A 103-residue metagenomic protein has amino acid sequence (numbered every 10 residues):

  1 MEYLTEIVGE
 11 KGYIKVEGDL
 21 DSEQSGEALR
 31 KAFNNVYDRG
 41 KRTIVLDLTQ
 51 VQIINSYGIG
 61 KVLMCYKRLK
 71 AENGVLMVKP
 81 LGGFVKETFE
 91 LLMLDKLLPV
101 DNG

Functional and structural regions predicted by a protein language model:
E2-K31: STAS-typified acidic loop motif
L20-L97: Amphipathic alpha-helical interaction surfaces in cytosolic regulatory modules
P99-G103: Short acidic-hydrophobic, aromatic-tinged amphipathic segments that line or gate anion-handling sites
